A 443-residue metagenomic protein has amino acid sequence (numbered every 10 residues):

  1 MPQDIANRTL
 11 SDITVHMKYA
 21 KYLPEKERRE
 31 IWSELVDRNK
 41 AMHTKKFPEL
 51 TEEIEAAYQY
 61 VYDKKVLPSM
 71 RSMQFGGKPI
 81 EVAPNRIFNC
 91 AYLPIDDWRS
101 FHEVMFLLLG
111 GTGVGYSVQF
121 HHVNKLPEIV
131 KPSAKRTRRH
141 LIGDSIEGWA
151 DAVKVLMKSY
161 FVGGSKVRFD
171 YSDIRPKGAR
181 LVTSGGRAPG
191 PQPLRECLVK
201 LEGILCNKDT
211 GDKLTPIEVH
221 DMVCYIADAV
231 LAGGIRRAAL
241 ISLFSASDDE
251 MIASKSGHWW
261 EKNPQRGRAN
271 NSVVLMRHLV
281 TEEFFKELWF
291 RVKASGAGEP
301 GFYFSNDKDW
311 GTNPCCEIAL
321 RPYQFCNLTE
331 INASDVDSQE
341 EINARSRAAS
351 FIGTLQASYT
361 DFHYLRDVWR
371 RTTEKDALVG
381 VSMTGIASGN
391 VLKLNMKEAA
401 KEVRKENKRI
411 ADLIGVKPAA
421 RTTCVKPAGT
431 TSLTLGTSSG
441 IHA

Functional and structural regions predicted by a protein language model:
M1-A443: Extended catalytic cores of very large enzyme megasubunits
